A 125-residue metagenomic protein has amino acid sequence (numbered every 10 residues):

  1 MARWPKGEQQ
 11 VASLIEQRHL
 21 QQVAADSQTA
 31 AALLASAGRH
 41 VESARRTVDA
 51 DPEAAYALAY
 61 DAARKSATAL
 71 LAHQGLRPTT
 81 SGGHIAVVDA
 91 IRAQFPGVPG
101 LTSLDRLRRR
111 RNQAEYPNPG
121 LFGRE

Functional and structural regions predicted by a protein language model:
M1-E125: Terminal alpha-helical segments
